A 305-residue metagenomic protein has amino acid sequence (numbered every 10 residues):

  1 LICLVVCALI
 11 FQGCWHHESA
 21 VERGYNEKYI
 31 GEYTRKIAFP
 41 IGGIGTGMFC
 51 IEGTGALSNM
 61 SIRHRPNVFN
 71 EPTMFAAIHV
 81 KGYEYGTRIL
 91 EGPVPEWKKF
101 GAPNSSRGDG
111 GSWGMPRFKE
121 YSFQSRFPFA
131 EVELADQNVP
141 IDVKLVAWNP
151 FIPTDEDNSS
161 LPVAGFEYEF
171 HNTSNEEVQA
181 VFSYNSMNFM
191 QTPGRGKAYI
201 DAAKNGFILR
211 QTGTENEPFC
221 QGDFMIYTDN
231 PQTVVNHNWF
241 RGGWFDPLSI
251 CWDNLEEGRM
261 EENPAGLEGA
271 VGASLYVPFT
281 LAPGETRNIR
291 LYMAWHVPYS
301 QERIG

Functional and structural regions predicted by a protein language model:
L1-A8: Sec-dependent N-terminal signal peptides
Q12-G13: C-terminal motif of bacterial Sec signal peptides marking the signal peptidase cleavage site
H17-W97: Beta-strand-rich N-terminal accessory domains
I44-M48, G53-N59, N175-Q179, F189-M190 (+1 more regions): Primarily extracytoplasmic ectodomains and periplasmic/lumenal surface modules that are beta-strand-rich
M48, V178-A180, F279-W295: Short Pro-Gly-centered flexible turn/kink motifs
K99-V163, F240-L275: Extended, loop-rich substrate-binding clefts of extracytoplasmic carbohydrate-active enzymes
L134, L145-A147, F182-S186, R287-V297: Short, hydrophobic/aromatic-enriched beta-strand segments in well-ordered soluble domains
P150-N254, E302-G305: Polysaccharide-binding surfaces and accessory modules of carbohydrate-active proteins
